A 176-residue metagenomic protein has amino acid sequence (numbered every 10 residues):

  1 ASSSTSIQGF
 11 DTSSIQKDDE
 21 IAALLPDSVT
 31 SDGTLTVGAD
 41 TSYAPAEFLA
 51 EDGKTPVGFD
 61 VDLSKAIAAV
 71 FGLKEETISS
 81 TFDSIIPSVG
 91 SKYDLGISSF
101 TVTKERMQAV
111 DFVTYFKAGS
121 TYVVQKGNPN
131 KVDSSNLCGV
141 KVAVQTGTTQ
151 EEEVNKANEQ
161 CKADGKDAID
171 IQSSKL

Functional and structural regions predicted by a protein language model:
A1-S2: N-terminal Sec signal peptide cleavage junction
S6-D11, I15-G96: Extracytoplasmic small-molecule ligand-binding "clamshell" domains of the periplasmic binding protein/Venus flytrap
A23-G33, S98, V113-A118, V142-G147: Phosphate-binding glycine-rich loops and adjacent basic patches that engage nucleotide phosphates, nucleic-acid
T36-G38, P45-F48, E76-I78, D111 (+3 more regions): Soluble periplasmic/extracytoplasmic beta-strand elements of cell-envelope proteins
A44-L49, E105, E151-E152: Short, solvent-exposed loop/turn elements at domain surfaces
A50-E51, A109-V110, N155-K156: Short amphipathic alpha-helical segments
P56-A69, F100-V102, G119-L176: Bilobed "Venus flytrap"/periplasmic-binding protein-like clamshell domains and structurally analogous long
K74-N136: Acidic, polar ligand-binding/catalytic clefts
